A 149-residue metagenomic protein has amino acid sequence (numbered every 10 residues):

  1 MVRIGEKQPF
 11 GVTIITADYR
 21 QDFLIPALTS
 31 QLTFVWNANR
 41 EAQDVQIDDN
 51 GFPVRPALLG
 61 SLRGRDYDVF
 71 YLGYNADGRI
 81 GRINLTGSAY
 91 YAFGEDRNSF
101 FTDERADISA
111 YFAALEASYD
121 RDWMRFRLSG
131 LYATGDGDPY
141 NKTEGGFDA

Functional and structural regions predicted by a protein language model:
M1-T143: Signature for the C-terminal beta-barrel architecture of outer-membrane proteins
